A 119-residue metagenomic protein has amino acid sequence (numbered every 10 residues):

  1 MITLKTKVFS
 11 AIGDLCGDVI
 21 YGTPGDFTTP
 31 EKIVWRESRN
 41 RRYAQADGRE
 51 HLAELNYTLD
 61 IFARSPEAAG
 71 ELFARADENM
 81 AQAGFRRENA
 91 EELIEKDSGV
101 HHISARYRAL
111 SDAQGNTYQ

Functional and structural regions predicted by a protein language model:
M1-A46, L72: Small/polar-rich, solvent-exposed N-terminal microdomains that initiate assembly or binding
M1-T6, E54-Y57, Y118-Q119: Contiguous hydrophobic segments
Y43, E67-A69, A113-G115: Residue-level signal for secondary-structure boundary sites
A46-H51, K96-S98: Short, solvent-exposed beta-strand/turn "edge" segments of beta-rich domains on protein surfaces
D47-E50, I61-S65, R86-A90, G115-T117: Short, surface-exposed, polar/charged, turn-prone segments marking secondary-structure boundaries
H51-R64, H101-D112: Oligomerization/assembly interface segments of phage tail-like spikes and tubes
A53-F85: Mid-chain, well-packed structural core segment of small domains
A74-Q119: Acidic-leaning, charged glycine-interspersed low-complexity segments
